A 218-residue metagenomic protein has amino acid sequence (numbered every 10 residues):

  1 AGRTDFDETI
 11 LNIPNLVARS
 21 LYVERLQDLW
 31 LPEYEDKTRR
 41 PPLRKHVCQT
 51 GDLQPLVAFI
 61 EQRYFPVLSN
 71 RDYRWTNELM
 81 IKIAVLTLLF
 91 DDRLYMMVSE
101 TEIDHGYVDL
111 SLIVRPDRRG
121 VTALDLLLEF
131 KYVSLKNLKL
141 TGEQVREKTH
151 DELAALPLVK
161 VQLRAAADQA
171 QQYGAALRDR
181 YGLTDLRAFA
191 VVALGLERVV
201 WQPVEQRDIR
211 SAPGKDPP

Functional and structural regions predicted by a protein language model:
A1-A166, V204-P218: Extended alpha-helical interface modules used as scaffolds for assembling large macromolecular complexes
L156-E205: Nucleic-acid nuclease catalytic cores
